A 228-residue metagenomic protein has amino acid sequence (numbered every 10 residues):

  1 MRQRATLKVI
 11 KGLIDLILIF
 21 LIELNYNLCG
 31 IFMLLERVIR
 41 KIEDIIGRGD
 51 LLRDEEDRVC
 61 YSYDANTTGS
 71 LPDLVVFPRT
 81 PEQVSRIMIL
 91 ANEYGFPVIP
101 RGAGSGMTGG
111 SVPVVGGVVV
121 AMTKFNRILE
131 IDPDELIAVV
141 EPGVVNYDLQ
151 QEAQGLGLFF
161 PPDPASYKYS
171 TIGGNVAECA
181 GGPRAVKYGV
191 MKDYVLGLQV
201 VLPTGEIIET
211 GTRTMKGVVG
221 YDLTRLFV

Functional and structural regions predicted by a protein language model:
A5-T6: Ala/Thr-enriched low-complexity intrinsically disordered regions
L13-L21, L28: Short hydrophobic targeting helices and cationic amphipathic motifs that mediate membrane/organellar targeting
G30-I89, G106-L136, A165, Y188: N-terminal flexible segment immediately upstream of the FAD-binding catalytic core in FAD-dependent oxidoreductases
F96-P97, F159: Residue-level detector of anion-binding/catalytic polar loops
R127-I131, V140-V228: FAD-binding subdomain of flavoenzyme oxidoreductases
